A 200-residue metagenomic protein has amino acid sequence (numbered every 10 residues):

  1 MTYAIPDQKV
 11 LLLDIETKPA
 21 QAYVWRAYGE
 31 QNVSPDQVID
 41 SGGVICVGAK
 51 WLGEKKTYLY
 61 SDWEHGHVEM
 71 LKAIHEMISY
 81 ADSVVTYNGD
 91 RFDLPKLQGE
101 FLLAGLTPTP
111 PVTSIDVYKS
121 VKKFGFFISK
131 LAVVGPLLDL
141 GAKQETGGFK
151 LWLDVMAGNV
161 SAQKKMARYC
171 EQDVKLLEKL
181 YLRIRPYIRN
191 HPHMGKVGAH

Functional and structural regions predicted by a protein language model:
M1, F92-L94, L151-W152: Short, motif-level signal for alpha-helix interfacial/capping segments enriched in acidic residues and aromatics/proline
M1-S79: Conserved RNase H-like, two-metal-ion catalytic cores of nucleic-acid enzymes
P6-L11, E16-A20, A27-G29, V44 (+4 more regions): RecB-family 4Fe-4S metal-dependent nuclease core
D14-E16, D93, D116, D173: Acidic active-site catalytic centers that drive phospho-/nucleotidyl reactions and related ester hydrolyses
A22-V24, K96, F124, Y181: Short, function-defining helix-loop hinge/capping sites that tune catalysis or transport
D40, D90, F124, M166-D173: Aromatic-acidic/polar surface patches that form glycan- and anion
G53-L137: Conserved DEDDh/DEDDy metal-dependent 3′-5′ exonuclease domain
V85, V133-A199: Acidic, Mg2+-coordinating catalytic module of metal-dependent nucleases/exonucleases that use a two-metal-ion mechanism
